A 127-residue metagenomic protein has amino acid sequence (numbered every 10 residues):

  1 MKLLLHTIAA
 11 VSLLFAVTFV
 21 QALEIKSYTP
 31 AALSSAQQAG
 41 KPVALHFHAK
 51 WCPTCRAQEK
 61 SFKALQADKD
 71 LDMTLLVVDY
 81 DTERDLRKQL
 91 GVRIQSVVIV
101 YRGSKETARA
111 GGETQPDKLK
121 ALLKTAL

Functional and structural regions predicted by a protein language model:
M1-A9: Bacterial N-terminal signal peptides that target proteins for export
V17-F19: N-terminal signal peptide c-region/cleavage motif recognized by signal peptidases
I25-K41: A short beta-strand-turn-helix
Q38-K50: Short active-site neighborhood of thiol/selenol oxidoreductases, capturing the structured segment around
T54-K69: Typically the conserved alpha-helix immediately C-terminal to a functionally engaged Cys/Sec in thioredoxin-like
Q66, D70-R84: Thiol-based oxidoreductase modules, predominantly thioredoxin-like and allied folds used for disulfide exchange
L90-I99: Structural micro-motif
V100-L127: Non-catalytic, surface beta->alpha helical segment in thiol-disulfide oxidoreductase systems
